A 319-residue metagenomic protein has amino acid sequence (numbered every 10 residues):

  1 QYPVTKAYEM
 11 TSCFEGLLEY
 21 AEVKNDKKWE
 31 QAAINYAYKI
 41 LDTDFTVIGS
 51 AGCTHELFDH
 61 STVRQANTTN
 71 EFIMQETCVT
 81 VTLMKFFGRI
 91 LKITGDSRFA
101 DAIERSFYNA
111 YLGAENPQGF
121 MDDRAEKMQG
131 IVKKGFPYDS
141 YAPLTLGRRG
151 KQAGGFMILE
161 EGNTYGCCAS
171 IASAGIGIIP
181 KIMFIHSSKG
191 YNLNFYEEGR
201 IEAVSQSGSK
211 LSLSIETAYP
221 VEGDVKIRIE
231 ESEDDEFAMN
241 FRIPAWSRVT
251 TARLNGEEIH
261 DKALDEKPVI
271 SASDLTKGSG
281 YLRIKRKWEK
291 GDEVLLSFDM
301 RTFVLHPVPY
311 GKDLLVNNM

Functional and structural regions predicted by a protein language model:
Q1-M319: Glycan-recognition and catalytic cores of secretory/periplasmic carbohydrate-active enzymes
